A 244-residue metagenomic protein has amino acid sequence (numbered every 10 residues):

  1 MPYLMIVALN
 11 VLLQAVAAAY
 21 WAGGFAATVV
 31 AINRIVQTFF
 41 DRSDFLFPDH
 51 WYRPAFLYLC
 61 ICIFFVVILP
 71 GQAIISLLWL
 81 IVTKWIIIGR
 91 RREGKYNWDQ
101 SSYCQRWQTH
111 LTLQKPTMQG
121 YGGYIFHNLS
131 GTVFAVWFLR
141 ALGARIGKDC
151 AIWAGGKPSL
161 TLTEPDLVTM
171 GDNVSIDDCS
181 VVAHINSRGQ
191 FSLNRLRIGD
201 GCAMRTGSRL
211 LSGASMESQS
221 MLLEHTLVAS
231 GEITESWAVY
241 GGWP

Functional and structural regions predicted by a protein language model:
M1, P165-P244: Glycine-rich hexapeptide-repeat left-handed beta-helix
M1-G143, E235-P244: Terminal amphipathic alpha-helical/low-complexity segments used for targeting or macromolecular assembly
L129, S159-T161, S187-R188: Short loop/turn motifs at secondary-structure junctions and domain boundaries
G147: Conserved tryptophan-centered aromatic signature that marks the ligand-binding surface of SH3 and related Trp-rich
W153-A154, L223: Short beta-strand segments
G155-L160, P165-L167: Intrinsically disordered, low-complexity juxtamembrane tails/stalks of eukaryotic membrane proteins
